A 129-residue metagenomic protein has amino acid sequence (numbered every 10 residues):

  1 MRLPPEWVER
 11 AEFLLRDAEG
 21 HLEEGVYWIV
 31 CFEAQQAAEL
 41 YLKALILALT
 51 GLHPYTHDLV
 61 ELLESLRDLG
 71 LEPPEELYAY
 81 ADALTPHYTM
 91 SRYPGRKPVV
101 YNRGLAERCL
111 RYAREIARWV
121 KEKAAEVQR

Functional and structural regions predicted by a protein language model:
M1-R129: Terminal alpha-helical segments
